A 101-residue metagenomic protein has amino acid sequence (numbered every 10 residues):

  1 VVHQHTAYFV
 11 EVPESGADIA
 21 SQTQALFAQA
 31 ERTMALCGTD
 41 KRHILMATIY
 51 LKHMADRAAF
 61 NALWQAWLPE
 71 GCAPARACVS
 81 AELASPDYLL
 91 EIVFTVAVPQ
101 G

Functional and structural regions predicted by a protein language model:
V1-G101: Short, polar/acidic, helix-capping and beta-turn segments at strand->helix junctions that line the mouths
